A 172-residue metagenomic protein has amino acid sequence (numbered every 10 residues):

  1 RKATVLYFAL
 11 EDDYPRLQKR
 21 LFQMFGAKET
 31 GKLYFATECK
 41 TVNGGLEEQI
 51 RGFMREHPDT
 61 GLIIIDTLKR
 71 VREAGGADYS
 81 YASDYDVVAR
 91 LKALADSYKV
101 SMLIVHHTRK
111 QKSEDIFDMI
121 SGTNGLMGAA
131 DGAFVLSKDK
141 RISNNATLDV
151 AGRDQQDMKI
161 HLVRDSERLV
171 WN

Functional and structural regions predicted by a protein language model:
K2-D86, A93, E167-L169: Conserved inter-motif catalytic segment of the P-loop NTP-binding fold
V5-F8, L62, R70, Y81-W171: Phosphate-binding/switch region of NTP-binding enzymes
